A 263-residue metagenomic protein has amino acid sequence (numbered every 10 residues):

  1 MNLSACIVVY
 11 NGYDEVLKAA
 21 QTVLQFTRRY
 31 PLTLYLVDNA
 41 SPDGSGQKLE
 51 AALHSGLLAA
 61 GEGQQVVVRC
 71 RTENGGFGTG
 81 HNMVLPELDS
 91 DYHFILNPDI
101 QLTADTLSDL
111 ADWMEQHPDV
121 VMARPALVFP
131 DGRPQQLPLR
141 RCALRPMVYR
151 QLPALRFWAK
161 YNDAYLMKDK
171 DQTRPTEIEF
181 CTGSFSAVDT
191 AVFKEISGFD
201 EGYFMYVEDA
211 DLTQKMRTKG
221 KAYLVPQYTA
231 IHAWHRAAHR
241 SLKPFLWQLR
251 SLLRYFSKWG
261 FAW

Functional and structural regions predicted by a protein language model:
G12-F26: Short, well-formed alpha-helical segments that are part of the catalytic scaffolds of diverse glycosyltransferases
T22, D38-L49: A conserved acidic beta->alpha catalytic loop
P31-A40, R69-R71: Short beta-strand/loop segment that forms part of the nucleotide-sugar
C70-L88: Glycine-rich, basic loop-to-helix element that forms the pyrophosphate-binding segment of sugar-nucleotide handling
H93: Short aromatic/hydrophobic "clamp" motif used to bind/position activated sugar donors
T103-L137: Conserved donor NDP-sugar-binding/catalytic core segment of glycosyltransferases
C142-I178: Short, flexible, basic/aromatic active-site loop/helix in glycosyltransferases
K170-T173, E179-T229: A short, conserved alpha-helix in the catalytic core of glycosyltransferases
